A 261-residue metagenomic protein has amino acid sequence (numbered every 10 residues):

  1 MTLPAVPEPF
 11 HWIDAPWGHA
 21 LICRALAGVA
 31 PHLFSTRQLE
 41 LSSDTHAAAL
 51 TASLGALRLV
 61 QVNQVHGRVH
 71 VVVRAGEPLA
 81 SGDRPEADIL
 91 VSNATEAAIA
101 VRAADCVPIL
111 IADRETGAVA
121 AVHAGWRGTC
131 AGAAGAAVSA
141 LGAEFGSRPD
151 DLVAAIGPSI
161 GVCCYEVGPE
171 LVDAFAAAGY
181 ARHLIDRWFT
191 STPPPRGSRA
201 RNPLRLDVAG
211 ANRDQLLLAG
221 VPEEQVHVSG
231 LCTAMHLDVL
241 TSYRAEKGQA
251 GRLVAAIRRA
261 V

Functional and structural regions predicted by a protein language model:
M1-V261: Active-site microenvironment for binding and transforming phosphate-containing groups
